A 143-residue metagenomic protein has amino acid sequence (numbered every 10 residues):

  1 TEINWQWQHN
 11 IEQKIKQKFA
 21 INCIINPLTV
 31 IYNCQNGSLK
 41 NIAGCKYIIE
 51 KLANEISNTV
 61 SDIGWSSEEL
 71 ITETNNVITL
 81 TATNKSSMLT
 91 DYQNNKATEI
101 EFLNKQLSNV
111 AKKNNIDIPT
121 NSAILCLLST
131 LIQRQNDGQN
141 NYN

Functional and structural regions predicted by a protein language model:
T1-E68: Internal alpha-helical scaffold of NAD(P)-dependent oxidoreductase catalytic cores
E50-N143: NAD(P)-dependent Rossmann-like dehydrogenase/reductase catalytic/cofactor-binding core
